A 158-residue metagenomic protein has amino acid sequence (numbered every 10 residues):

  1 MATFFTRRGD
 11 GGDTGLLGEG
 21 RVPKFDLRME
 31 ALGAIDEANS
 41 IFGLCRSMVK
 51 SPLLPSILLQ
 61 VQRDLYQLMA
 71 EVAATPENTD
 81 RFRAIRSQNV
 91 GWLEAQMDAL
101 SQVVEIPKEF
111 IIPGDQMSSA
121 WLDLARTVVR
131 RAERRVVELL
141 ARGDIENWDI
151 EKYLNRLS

Functional and structural regions predicted by a protein language model:
M1-S158: Phosphate/pyrophosphate-binding loop motifs in nucleotide- or prenyl diphosphate-using proteins
